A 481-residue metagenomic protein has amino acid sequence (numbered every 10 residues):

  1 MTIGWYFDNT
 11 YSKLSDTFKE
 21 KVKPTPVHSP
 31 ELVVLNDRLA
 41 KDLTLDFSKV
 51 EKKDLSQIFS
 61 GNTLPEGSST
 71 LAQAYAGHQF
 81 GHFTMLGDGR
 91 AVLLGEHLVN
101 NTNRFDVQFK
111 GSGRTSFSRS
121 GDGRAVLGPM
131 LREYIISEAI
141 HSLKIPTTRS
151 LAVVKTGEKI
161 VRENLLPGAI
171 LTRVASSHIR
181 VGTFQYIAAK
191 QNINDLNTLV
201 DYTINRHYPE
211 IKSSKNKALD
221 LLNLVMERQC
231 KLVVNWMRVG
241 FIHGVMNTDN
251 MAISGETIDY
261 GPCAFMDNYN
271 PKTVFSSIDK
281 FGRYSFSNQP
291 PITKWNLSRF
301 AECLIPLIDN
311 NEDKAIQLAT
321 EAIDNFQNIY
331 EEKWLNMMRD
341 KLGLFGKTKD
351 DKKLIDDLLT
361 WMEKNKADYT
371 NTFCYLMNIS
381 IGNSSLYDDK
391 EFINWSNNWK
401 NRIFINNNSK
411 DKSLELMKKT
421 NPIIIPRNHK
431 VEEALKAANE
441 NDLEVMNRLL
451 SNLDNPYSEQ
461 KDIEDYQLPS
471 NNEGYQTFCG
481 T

Functional and structural regions predicted by a protein language model:
M1-Y75, F80, F275, K280-T481: Regulatory N- and C-terminal appendages and interdomain linkers associated with kinase/kinase-like NTP transferase
D8-N9, S15-F18, H78-G81, K155 (+5 more regions): Short secondary-structure boundary micro-motifs
T10-S15, F105-S116, V200, I204 (+2 more regions): Active-site-adjacent bridging/hinge elements
K23-P24, D122-R124, L219-D220: Short, contiguous strand/loop micro-motifs
S29-L32, D37-L55, S60-S214, I253-E256 (+7 more regions): Conserved ATP-binding subdomain of kinase catalytic cores across diverse folds
P129-M130, K159-H243, S254-T360: ATP-dependent phospho-/nucleotidyl transfer catalytic cores
V245-M246, M251: Hydrophobic HxD+1 residue recognition
